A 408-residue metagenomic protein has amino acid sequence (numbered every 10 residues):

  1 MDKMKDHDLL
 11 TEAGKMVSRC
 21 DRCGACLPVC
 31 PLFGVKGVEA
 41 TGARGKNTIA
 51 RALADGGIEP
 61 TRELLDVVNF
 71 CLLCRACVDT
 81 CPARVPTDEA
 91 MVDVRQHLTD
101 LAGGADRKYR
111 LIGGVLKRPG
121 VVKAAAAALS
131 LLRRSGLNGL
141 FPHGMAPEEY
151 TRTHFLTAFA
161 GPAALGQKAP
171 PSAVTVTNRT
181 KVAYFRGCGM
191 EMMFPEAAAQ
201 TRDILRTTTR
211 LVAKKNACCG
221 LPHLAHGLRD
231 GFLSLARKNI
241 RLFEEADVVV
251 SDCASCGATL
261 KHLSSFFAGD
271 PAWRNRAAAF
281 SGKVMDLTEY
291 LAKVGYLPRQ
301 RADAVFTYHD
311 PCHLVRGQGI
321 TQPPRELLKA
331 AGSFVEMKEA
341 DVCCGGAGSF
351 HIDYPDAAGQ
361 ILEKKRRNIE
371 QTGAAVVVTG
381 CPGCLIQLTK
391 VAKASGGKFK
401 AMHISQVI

Functional and structural regions predicted by a protein language model:
M1-D6, F33-E63, R84-I112, G397-S405: Non-heme iron-sulfur electron-transfer modules
M1-S18: Generic start-of-chain signal for non-secretory N-termini
L9-L10, T87-I408: Iron-sulfur cluster-binding electron-transfer modules in prokaryotic oxidoreductases
G14-F33, T61, L65-V85, D341-V342: Cysteine-centered iron-sulfur cluster-binding motifs in ferredoxin-type domains/subunits of redox enzymes
A25-P28, E39-G42, T209-A213: N-terminal glycine-rich anion-binding loops that anchor highly charged ligand groups
A25-P28, T48, D66, S130 (+1 more regions): Generic structural signal for well-ordered, non-membrane alpha-helices
